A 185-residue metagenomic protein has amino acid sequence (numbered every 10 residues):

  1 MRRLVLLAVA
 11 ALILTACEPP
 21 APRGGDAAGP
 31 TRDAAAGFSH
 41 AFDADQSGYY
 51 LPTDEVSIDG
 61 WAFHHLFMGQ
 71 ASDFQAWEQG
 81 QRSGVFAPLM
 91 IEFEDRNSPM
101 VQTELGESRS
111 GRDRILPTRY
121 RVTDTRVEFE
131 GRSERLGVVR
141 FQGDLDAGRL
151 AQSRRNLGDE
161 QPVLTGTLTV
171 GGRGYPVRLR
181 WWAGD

Functional and structural regions predicted by a protein language model:
R2-L7: Sec-dependent signal peptide recognition, specifically the positively charged N-region followed immediately by
I13-A16: C-terminal motif of bacterial Sec signal peptides marking the signal peptidase cleavage site
E18-P20: Bacterial signal peptide processing site
P22-D26: Helix-termini ("caps") and immediately adjacent flexible loops/tails, especially at membrane-solvent interfaces
A27-D33: Extended non-globular interaction regions in eukaryotic gene-expression and organellar proteins
A34-D185: Central antiparallel beta-sheet cores of small beta-barrel/beta-sandwich binding domains
